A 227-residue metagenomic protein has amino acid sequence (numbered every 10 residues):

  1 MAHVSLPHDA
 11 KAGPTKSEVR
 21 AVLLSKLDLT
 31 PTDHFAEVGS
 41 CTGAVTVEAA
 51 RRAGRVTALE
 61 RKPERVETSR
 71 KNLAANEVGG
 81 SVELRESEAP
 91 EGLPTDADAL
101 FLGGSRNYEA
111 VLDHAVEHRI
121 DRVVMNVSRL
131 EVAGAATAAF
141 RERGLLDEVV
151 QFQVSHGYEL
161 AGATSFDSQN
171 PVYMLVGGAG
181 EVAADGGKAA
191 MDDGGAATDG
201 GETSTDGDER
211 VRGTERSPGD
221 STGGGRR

Functional and structural regions predicted by a protein language model:
M1-P31, A36, C41, E67-A74 (+3 more regions): Class I SAM-dependent transferase core
T42-A53: Conserved SAM-binding loop of SAM-dependent methyltransferases across substrates and taxa, primarily the Class I
R55-E60: Conserved SAM-binding motif I beta-strand of class I
P63-A99: S-adenosyl-L-methionine
A97-G104, R122: Short SAM/SAH-binding signature in class I
N107-A115: A short, conserved alpha-helix within the catalytic core of class I
V116-Y173, G225-R226: C-terminal substrate-binding/active-site "lid" region of AdoMet-derived donor-dependent transferases
G162-G194, D199, D206-R227: Core SAM-dependent methyltransferase catalytic element
